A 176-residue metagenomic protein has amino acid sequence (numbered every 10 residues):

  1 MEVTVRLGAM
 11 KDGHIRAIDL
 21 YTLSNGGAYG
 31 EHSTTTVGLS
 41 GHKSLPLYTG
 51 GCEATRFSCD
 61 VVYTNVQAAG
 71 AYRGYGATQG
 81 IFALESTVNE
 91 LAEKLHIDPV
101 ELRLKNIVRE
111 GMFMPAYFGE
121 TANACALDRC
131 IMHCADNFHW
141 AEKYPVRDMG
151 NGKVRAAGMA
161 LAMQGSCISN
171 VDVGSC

Functional and structural regions predicted by a protein language model:
E2-S86, M163-V171: Glycine-rich loop/linker segments at domain edges
V3, M10, L20-S24, E101-R109 (+1 more regions): Short N-terminal signal/transit or membrane-insertion segments and the immediately adjacent low-complexity/disordered
R6, I81-N89, V100-R103, D128-A135 (+1 more regions): Predominant activation on well-ordered alpha-helical scaffold segments within soluble catalytic domains
G8-H14, E93-D98, A141: Secondary-structure transition/capping motifs at alpha-helix termini and the adjoining loop/turn into the next element
H14-A17, P99-E101, A156-G158: Beta-sheet entry/capping signal
L47, Q79-S86, I97, A122-R129 (+1 more regions): Conserved active-site and cofactor/substrate-binding residues in soluble primary-metabolism enzymes
A71-F113: Long hydrophobic segments that form regular secondary structure
I107-C176: Helix-loop-helix junctions that connect adjacent transmembrane helices in secondary transporters/permeases, recognized
